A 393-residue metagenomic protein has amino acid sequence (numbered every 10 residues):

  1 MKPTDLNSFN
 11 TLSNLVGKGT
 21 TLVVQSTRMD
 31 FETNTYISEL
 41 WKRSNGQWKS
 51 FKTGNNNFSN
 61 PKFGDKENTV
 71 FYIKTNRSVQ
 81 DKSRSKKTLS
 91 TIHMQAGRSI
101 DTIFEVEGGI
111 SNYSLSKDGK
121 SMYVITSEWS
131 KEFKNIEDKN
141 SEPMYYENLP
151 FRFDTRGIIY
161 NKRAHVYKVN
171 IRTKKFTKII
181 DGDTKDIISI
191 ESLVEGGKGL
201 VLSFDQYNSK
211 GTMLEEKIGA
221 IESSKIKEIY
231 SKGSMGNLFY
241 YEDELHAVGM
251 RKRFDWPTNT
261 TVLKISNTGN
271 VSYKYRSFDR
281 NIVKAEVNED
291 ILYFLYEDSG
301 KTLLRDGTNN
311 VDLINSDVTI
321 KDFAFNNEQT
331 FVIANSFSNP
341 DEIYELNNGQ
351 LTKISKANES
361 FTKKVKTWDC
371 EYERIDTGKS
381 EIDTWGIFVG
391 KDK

Functional and structural regions predicted by a protein language model:
M1-L12, W41-S59, S85, T91-S111 (+7 more regions): Multi-bladed beta-propeller domains
T4-S38, S189-E191: Beta-strand-rich domains and repeat architectures in extracellular enzymes and scaffolds, especially beta-propellers
S13-N14, I125, E132, I159-Y160 (+2 more regions): Non-catalytic accessory segments flanking enzyme active sites
L15-T21, N60-T69, Y113-S121, S192-G199 (+3 more regions): Blade-terminus and WD-like Trp-Asp/Gly-His loop motifs, strongest in beta-propeller folds
V23-E32, F71-D81, Y123-W129, R156-Y160 (+10 more regions): Beta-strand C-termini and the immediately following turn/loop, strongest in propeller blades
T33-E39, Q80-S90, E132-K134, R163-H165 (+4 more regions): Structural motif
E39, S127-V169, E215-K217, T352-A357: Predominantly five- to eight-bladed beta-propeller fold
V70-E132: Hydrophobic or amphipathic alpha-helical targeting/insertion segments
